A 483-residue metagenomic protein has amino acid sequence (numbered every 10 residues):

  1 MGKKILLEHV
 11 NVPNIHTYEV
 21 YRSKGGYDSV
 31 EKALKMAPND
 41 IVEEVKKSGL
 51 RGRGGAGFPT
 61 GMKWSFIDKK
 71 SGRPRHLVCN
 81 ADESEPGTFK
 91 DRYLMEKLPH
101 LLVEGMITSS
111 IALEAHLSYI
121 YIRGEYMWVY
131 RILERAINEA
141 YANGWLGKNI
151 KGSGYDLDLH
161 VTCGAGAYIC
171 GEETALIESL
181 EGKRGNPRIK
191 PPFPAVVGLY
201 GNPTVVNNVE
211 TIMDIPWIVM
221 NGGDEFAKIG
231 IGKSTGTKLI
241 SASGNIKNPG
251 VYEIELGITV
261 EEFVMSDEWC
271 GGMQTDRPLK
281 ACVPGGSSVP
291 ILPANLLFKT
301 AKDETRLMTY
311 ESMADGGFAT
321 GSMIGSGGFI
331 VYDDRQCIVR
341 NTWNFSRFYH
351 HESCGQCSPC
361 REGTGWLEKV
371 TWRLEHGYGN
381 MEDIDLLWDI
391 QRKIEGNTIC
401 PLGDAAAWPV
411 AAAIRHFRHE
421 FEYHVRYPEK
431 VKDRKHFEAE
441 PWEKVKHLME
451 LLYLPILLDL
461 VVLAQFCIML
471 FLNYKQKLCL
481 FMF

Functional and structural regions predicted by a protein language model:
M1-E44: Cofactor-/ligand-binding subdomain signature composed of acidic, glycine-rich, tryptophan-containing flexible loops
Y21-G26, C79-D91, P194-L199, S241-I246: Gly-rich Lys/Arg/Thr-decorated short loops/hinges at beta-loop-alpha junctions or inter-strand turns that position
D28-E44, R73-R75, A81, D91-M95 (+5 more regions): Ferredoxin-type iron-sulfur electron-transfer modules in oxidoreductases and energy-metabolism complexes
A33-R75: N-terminal glycine-rich phosphate/pyrophosphate-binding loops that anchor nucleotide-derived ligands and cofactors
K47-S65, G166-I177, H350-E362, T398-V410: Conserved phosphate/anionic-ligand binding catalytic regions in large, soluble enzymes, centered on
L98-A112: Histidine-anchored nucleotide/phosphate-binding helix
G105-I107, G257-Q274: Short amphipathic, charge-patterned alpha-helical segments
Y130-L256, G272-Q274, K432, D459 (+1 more regions): Hydrophobic alpha-helical positions that pack around
